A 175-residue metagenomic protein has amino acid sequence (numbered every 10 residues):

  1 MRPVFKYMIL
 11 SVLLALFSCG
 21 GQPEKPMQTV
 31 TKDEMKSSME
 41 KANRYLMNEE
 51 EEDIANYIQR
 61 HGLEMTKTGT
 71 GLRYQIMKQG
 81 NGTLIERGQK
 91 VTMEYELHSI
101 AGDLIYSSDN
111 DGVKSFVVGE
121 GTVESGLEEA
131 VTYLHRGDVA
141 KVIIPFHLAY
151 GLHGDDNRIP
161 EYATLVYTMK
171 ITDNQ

Functional and structural regions predicted by a protein language model:
R2-K6, C19-Q175: Cross-family detector of peptidyl-prolyl cis-trans isomerase
Y7-L16: Bacterial N-terminal signal peptides
